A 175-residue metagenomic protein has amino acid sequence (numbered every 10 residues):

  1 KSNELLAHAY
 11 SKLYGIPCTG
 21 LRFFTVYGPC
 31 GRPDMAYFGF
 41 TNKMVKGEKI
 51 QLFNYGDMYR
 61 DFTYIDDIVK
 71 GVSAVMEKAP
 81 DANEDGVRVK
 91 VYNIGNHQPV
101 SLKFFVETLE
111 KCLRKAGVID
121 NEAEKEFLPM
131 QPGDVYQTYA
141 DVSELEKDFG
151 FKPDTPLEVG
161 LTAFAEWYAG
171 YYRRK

Functional and structural regions predicted by a protein language model:
K1-E4, G31-F38, F62, P99: Short-chain dehydrogenase/reductase
K1-T19, T41, V45-K46: Active-site Tyr-X1-5-Lys
A9, G31, Y37, V69-K70: Hydrophobic alpha-helical membrane-insertion segments
I16-A36, M58-Y59: Flexible, glycine-rich beta-alpha linker
N42-K175: C-terminal substrate-binding subdomain of Rossmann-fold SDR/epimerase-dehydratase oxidoreductases
